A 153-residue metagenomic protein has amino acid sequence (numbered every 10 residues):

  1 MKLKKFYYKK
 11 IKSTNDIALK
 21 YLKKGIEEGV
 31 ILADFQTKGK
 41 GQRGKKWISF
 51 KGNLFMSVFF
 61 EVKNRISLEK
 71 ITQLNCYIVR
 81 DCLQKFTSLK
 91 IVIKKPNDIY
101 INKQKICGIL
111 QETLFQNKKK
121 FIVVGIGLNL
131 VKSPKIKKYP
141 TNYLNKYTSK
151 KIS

Functional and structural regions predicted by a protein language model:
M1, Y139-N142, K146: RNase H-like, Mg2+-dependent phosphodiesterase core, and more generally RNA phosphate-backbone-engaging helix-loop
M1-K85, L89, C107: N-terminal lobe of the biotin/lipoate ligase/transferase fold
E28, K119-F121: Conserved catalytic motifs of the protein kinase core domain
C82-N117, G127: Acidic (Asp/Glu) carboxylate-rich active-site/surface patches
I122-V131: Conserved beta-strand-loop-short alpha-helix elements that form and flank the Mn2+/Mg2+-coordinating active site
V131-P140: Cytochrome P450 core scaffold surrounding the K-helix E-X-X-R motif and the conserved "meander" helix-loop region
K146-S153: Conserved, helical-rich catalytic subdomain that frames metal- and/or nucleotide-binding sites in enzyme alpha/beta
